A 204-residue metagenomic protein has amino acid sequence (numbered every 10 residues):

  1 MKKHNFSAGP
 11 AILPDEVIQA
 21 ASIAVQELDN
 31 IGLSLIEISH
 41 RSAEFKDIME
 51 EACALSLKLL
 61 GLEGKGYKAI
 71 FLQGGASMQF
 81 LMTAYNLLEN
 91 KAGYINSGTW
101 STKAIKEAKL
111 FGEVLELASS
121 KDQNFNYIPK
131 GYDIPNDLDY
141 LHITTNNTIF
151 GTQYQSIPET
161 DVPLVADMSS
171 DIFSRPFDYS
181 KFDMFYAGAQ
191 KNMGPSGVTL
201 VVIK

Functional and structural regions predicted by a protein language model:
M1-S39: N-terminal "arm"/small-domain region of PLP-dependent enzymes with the aminotransferase-like
N5-S7, A69-Q73, Y94, E116-A118 (+3 more regions): General beta-strand structural signal in soluble alpha/beta enzymes
G9, A108, S120-I172, M184: Active-site phosphate-binding strand-loop segment of PLP-dependent enzymes
A11-L13, G74-M78, G98-S101, T148 (+1 more regions): Gly/Ser/Thr-rich loops at beta-strand to alpha-helix junctions that form or flank small-molecule/cofactor-binding
I31-M82, T99, E107: Conserved N-terminal alpha-helix of the aminotransferase class I/II PLP-enzyme fold
G61-K65, L87, Y132-N136, S156-E159 (+2 more regions): Solvent-exposed alpha-helices and their adjacent loops that cap or buttress functional pockets in soluble metabolic
A76-L141: PLP-dependent aminotransferase-like
K181-K204: Active-site PLP attachment segment
